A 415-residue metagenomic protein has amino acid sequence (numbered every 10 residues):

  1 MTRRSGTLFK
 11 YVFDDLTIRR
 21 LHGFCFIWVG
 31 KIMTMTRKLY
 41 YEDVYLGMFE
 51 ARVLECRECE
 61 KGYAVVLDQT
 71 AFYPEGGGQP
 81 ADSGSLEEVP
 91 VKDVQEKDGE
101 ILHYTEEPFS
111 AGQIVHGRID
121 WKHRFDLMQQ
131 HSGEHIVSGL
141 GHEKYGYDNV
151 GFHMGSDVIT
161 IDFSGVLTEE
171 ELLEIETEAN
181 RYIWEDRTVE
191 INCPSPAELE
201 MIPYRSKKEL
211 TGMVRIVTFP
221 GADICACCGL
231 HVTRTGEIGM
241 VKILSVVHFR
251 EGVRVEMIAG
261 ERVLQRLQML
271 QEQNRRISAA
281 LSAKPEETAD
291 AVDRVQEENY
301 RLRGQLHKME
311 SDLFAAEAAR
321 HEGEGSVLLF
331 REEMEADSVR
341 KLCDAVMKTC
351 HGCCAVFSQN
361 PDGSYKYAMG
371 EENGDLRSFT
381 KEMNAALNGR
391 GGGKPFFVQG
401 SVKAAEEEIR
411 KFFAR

Functional and structural regions predicted by a protein language model:
S5-G6, I32: Generic extreme N-terminus detector
F9-F13, F24-F26: Aromatic (phenylalanine/tyrosine) cluster motif
H22, V29-R415: A glycine- and charged-residue-rich anion-binding loop/surface
